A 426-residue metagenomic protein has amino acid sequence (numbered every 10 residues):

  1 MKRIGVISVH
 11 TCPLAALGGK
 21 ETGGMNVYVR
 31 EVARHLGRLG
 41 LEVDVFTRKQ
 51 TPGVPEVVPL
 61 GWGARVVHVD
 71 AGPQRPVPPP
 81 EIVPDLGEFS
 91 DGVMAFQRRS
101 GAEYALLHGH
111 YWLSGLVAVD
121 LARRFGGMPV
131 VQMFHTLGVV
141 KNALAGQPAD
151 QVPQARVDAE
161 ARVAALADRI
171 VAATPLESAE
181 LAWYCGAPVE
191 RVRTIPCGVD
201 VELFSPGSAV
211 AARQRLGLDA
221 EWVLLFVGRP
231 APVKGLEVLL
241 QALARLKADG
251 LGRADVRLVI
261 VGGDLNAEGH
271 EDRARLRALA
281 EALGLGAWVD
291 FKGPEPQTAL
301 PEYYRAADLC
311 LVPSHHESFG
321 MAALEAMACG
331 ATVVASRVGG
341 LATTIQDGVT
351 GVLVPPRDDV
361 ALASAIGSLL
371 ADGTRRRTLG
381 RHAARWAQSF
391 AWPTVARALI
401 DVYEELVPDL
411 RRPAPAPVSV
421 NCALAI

Functional and structural regions predicted by a protein language model:
M1-V66, N421-I426: N-terminal subdomain of nucleotide-sugar transferases
L176, G198: Carbohydrate-associated surface elements
L218-K234, L240-L243, V259: Conserved donor-binding/catalytic core segment of Leloir-type glycosyltransferases
H270-E295: Nucleotide-activated donor-binding/catalytic signature segment of Leloir-type glycosyltransferases, i.e., the conserved
P294-E295, E302-A307: Short alpha-helical donor nucleotide-sugar binding micro-motif in glycosyltransferases
H315: Aromatic "clamp/platform" in nucleotide-sugar-dependent glycosyltransferases that forms part of the donor/acceptor
T332-A335, I345: Short hydrophobic beta-strand element within catalytic cores of glycosyltransferases and related nucleotide-activated
D347-G348, V352-D359, S368-G373: Conserved acidic donor-binding segment of nucleotide-sugar-dependent glycosyltransferases
